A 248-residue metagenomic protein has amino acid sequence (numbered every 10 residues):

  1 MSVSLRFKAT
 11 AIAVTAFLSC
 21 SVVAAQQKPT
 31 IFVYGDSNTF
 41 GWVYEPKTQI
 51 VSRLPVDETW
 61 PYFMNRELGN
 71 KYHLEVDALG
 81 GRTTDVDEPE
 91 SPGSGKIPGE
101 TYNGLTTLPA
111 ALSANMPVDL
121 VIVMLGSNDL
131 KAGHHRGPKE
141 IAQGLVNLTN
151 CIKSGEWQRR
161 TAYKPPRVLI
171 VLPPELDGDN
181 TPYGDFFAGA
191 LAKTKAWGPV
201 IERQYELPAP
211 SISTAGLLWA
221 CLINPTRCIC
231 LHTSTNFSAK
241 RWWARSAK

Functional and structural regions predicted by a protein language model:
M1-I12: Bacterial N-terminal signal peptides that target proteins for export
A11-S21: Bacterial N-terminal signal peptides
C20, T48, W243-R245: Hydrophobic alpha-helical membrane context
A25-G81, D87-P89, A111, N115 (+3 more regions): Serine-esterase "nucleophile elbow" of acetyl-processing enzymes
Q27, P98-K248: Alpha-helical cap/lid subdomain in secreted, periplasmic, or secretory-pathway luminal O-acyl-processing enzymes
E45-R53, E90-K96, P182-A188: Short, flexible/disordered intra-domain loops and linkers
R82-E100: Phosphate/nucleotide-donor binding subsite
